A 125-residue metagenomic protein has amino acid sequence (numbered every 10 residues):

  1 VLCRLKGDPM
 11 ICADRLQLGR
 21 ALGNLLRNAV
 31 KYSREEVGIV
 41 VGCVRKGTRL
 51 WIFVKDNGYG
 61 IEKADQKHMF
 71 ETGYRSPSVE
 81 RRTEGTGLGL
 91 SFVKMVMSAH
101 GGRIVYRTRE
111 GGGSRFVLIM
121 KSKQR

Functional and structural regions predicted by a protein language model:
M10-A13: Conserved micro-motifs of the catalytic ATP-binding
A29-V30: Short helix-loop "hinge" at the ATP-lid/N-box region of the Bergerat-fold HATPase_c
E36-T48: Short beta-strand/loop element within the Bergerat-fold HATPase_c
I61-G73: Short conserved segment of the HATPase_c
Y74-E84: Glycine-rich ATP-lid/hinge loop adjacent to the conserved G-boxes
G89, V93: Short alpha-helical Gxxx[C/S/T] motif in the catalytic ATP-binding
G101-G102: Conserved glycine-rich
